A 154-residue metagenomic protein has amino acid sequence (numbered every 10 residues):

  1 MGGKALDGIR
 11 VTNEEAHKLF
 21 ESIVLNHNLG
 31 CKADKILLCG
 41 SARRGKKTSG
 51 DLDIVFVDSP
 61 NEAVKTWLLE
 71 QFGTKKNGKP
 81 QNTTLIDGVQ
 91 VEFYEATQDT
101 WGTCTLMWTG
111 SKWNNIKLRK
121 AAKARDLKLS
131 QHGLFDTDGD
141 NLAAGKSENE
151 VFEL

Functional and structural regions predicted by a protein language model:
M1-K4, D53: Short, charge-rich amphipathic segments
G3-H17, P60-L154: Acidic, metal-coordinating catalytic segment for phosphate/diphosphate chemistry, firing primarily on the Nudix
F20-E62: Active-site nucleotide-donor binding segment shared across nucleotidyl transfer reactions
